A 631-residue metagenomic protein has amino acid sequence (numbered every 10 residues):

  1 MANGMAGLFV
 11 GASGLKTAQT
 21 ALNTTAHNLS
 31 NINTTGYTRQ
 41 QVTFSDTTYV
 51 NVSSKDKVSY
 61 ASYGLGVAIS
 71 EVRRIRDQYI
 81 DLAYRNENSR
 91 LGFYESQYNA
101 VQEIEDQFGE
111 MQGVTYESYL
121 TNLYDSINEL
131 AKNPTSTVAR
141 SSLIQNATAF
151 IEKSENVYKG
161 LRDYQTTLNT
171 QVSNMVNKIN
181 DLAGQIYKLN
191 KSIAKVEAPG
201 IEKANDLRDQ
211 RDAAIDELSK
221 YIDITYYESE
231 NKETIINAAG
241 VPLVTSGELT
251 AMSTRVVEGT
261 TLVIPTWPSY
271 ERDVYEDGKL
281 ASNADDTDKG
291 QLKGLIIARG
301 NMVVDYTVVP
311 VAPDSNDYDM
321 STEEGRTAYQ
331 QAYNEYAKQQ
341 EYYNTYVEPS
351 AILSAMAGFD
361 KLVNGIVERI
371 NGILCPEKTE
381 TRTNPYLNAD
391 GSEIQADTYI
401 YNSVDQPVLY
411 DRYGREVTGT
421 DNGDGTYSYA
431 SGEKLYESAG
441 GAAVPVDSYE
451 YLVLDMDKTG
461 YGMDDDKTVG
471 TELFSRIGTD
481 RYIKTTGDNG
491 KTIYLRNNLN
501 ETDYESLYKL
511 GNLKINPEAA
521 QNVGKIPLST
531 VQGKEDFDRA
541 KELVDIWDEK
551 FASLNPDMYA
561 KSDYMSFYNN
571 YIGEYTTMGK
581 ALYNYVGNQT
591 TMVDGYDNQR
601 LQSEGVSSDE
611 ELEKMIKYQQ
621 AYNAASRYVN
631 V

Functional and structural regions predicted by a protein language model:
M1-V631: Structural signature of extracellular appendage/secretion-system components
